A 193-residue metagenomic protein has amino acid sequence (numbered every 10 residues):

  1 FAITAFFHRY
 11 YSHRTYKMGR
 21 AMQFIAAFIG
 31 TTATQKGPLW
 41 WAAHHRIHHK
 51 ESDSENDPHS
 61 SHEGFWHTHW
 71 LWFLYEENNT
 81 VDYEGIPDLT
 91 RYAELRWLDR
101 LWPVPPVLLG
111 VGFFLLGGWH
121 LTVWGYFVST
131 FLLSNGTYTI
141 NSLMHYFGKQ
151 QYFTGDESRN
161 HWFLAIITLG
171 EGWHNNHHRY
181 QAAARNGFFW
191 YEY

Functional and structural regions predicted by a protein language model:
F1-T139, L143, A183-Y193: Non-catalytic, topology-defining segments of multipass membrane proteins
S12, N141-D156: Membrane-interface loops
I86-A93, K149-W173, H177-Y180: Active-site-proximal inter-transmembrane loops
